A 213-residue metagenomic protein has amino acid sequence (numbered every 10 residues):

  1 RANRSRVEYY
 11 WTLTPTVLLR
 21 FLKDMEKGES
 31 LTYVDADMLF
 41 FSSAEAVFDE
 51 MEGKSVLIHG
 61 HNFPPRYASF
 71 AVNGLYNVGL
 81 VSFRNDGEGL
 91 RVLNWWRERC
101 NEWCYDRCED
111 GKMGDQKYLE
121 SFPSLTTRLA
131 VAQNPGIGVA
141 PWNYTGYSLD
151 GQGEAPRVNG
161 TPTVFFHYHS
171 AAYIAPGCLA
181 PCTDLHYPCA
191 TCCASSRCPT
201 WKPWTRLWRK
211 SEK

Functional and structural regions predicted by a protein language model:
R1, P65-A71, W142: Short, charged, surface-exposed secondary-structure boundary motifs
R1-N3, L22-G28, K213: N-terminal anchoring/stem segment of glycosyltransferases
R1-T12: A short, charged, and often flexible helix/loop element on the N-terminal side of the glycosyltransferase catalytic
V7-E8, F70-N73, A155-P156: Short Gly/Pro-enriched turn/cap motifs at secondary-structure boundaries
W11-P65, S82-F83: GT-A fold catalytic core of metal-dependent nucleotide-sugar glycosyltransferases, centered on the diacidic
P64, F70-C100: Substrate-binding rim/cap in mid-to-C-terminal beta-strand-loop elements of soluble/periplasmic
E88-C178: Catalytic core and acceptor-binding pocket of nucleotide-sugar-dependent glycosyltransferases
T163-K213: Long, low-complexity C-terminal extensions of enzymes
